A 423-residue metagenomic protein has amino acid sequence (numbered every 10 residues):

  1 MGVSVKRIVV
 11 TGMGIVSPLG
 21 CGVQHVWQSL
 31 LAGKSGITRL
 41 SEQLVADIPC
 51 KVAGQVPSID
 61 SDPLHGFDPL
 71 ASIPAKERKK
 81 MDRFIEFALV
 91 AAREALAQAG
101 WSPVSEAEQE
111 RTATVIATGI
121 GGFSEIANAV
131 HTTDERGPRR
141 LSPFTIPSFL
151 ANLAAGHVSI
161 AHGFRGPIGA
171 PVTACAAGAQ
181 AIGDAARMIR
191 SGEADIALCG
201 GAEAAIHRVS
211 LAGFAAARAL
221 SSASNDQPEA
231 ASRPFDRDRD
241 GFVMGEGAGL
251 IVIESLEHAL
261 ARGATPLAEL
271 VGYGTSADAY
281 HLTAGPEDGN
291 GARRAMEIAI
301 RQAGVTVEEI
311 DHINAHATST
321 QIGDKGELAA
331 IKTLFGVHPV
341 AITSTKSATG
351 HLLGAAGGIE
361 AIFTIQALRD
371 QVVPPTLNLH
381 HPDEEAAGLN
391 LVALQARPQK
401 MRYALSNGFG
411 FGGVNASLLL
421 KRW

Functional and structural regions predicted by a protein language model:
M1-V10, S105-Q109, A303-E309, H338 (+1 more regions): Flexible, low-complexity linker/loop segments at domain and module junctions
G2, V10, H25, L31-T173 (+2 more regions): Conserved beta-ketoacyl condensing-enzyme motif
R7-T11, I37-R39, P49, Q227-A303 (+1 more regions): Condensing-enzyme catalytic core mediating Claisen C-C bond formation in acyl metabolism
V9, S105-I116, G169-T173, A194-A202 (+5 more regions): Beta-strand segments within the central parallel beta-sheet cores of soluble alpha/beta enzyme folds
Q24-Q28, S124-P138, M188-S191, L211-S224 (+3 more regions): A glycine- and small-aliphatic-rich helix-loop capping segment at beta-alpha/alpha-beta transitions that lines
S41, E193-D240, Y273-E287, A315-D324 (+1 more regions): Acyl-CoA/ACP chain-elongation machinery
A88-W101, A151, H157-E203, F242-A264 (+2 more regions): Active-site-proximal alpha-helical scaffold in enzymes
E135-S142, Q180-G183, R187, I196 (+3 more regions): Glycine-/small-residue-rich "gating" segment that lines the acyl/pantetheine channel and substrate pocket
